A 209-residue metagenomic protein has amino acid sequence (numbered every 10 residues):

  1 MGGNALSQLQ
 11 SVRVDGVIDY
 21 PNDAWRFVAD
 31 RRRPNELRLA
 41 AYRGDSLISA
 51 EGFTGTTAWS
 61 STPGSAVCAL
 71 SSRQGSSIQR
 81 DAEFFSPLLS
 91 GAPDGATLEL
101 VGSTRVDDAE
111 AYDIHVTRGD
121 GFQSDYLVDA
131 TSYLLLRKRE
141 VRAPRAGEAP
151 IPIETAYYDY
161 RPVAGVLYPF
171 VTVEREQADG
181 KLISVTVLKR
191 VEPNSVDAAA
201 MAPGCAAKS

Functional and structural regions predicted by a protein language model:
G3-A66, T97-L100: N-terminal mature ectodomain segment of secretory-pathway/periplasmic proteins
D23, P63-S65, S86-G91, D120-S124: Short acidic/polar alpha-helix capping motifs at helix-coil junctions
V28-R31, S49-G55, C68-S76, V128 (+2 more regions): Short amphipathic beta-strand/extended segments with alternating polar/hydrophobic composition
G44-L47, D107-C205: Gly/Pro-enriched, hydrophobic low-complexity segments that function as extracytoplasmic propeptides/linkers
W59-S86: Acidic/charged, solvent-exposed loop-and-adjacent secondary-structure segments enriched in E/D, K/R, S/T, and G/P
S77-H115, L135-R137: Short, conserved active-site entrance elements at the starts or edges of catalytic domains
K208-S209: Short, solvent-exposed mixed-charge patches
